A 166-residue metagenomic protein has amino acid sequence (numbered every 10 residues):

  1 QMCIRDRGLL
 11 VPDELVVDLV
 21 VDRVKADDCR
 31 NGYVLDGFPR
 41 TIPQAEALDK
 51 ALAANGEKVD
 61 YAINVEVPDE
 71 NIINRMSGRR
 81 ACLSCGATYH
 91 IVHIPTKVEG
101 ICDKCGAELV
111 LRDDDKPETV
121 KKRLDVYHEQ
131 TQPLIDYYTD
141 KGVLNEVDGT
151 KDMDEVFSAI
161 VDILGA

Functional and structural regions predicted by a protein language model:
M2-I4: Short, small-residue-biased leader/transition segments that mark boundaries at the very start of proteins
V17-D27: Conserved alpha-helical scaffold flanking the Walker A/P-loop in AAA+ ATPase domains
V20, V34, I63, I72 (+2 more regions): Residue-level signature of catalytic and energy-coupling elements of molecular machines, predominantly ATP/GTP-dependent
D28, F38-P95, T139: ATP-dependent NMP and nucleoside kinases share a basic, alpha-helical "lid"
C29-Y33: Loop/turn-to-beta-strand initiation segments
G86-T88, I101, G106-A107: Cys/His-coordinated zinc-binding microdomains
E108-A166: NTP-dependent small-molecule kinase module
